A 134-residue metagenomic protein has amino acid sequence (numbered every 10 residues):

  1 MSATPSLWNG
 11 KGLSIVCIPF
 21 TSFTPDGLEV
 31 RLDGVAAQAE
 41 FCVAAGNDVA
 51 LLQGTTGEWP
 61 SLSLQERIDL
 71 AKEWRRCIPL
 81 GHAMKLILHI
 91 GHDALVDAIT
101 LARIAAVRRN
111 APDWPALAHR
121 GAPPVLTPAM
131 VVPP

Functional and structural regions predicted by a protein language model:
S2-P134: Active-site beta->alpha loop and helix N-cap motifs at the rims of alpha/beta catalytic domains
